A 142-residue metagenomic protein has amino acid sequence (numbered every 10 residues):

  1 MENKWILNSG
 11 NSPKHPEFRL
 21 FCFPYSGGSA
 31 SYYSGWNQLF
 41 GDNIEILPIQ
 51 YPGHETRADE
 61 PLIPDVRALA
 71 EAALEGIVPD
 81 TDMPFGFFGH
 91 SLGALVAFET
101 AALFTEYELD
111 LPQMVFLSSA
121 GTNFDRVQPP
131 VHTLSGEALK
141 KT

Functional and structural regions predicted by a protein language model:
M1-F88, L92-T142: Domain-scale detector for complete catalytic domains at protein termini or as standalone homologs
